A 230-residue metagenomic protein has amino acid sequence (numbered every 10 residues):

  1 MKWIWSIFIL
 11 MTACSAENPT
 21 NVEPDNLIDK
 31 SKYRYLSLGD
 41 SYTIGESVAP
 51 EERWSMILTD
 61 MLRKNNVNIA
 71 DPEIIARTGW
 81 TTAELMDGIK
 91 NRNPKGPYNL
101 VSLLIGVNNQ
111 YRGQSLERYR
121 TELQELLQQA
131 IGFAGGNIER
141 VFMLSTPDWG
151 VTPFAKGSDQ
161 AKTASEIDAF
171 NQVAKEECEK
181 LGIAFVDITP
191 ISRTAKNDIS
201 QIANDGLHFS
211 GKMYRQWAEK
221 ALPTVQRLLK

Functional and structural regions predicted by a protein language model:
M1-I7: Sec-dependent signal peptide recognition, specifically the positively charged N-region followed immediately by
T12-A13: C-terminal motif of bacterial Sec signal peptides marking the signal peptidase cleavage site
E17-P19, I188-T189: Short, motif-level signal for alpha-helix interfacial/capping segments enriched in acidic residues and aromatics/proline
N18-T78, G88-P97: Serine-esterase "nucleophile elbow" of acetyl-processing enzymes
Y42, G79-T81, D148, S192: Residue-level detector of flexible, active-site-proximal loop/helix-junction positions within diverse enzyme catalytic
S47, E73-T81, E117, S158 (+1 more regions): Acidic/histidine-rich helix-loop elements that form or flank divalent-metal/phosphate-binding sites at the catalytic
N68, D87-K230: Alpha-helical cap/lid subdomain in secreted, periplasmic, or secretory-pathway luminal O-acyl-processing enzymes
E84: Short acidic active-site motifs
